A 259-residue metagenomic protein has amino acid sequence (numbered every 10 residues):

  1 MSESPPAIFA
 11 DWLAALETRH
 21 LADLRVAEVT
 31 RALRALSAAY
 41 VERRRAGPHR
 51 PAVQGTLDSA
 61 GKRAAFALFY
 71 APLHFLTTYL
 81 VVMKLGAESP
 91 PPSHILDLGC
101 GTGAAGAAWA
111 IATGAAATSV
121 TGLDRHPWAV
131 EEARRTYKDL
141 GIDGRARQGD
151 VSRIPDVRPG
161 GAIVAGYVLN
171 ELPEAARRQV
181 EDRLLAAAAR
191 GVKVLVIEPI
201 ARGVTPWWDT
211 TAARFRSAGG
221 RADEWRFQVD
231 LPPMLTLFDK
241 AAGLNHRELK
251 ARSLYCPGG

Functional and structural regions predicted by a protein language model:
M1-A52: N-terminal auxiliary segments of SAM/dcSAM-dependent transferases
T56-V81: Class I SAM-dependent methyltransferase Rossmann-like catalytic core, especially the SAM/SAH-binding loop
T102-A116: Conserved SAM-binding loop of SAM-dependent methyltransferases across substrates and taxa, primarily the Class I
H126: Conserved SAM/SAH-binding beta-strand->alpha-helix loop
G161-A175: A short SAM/SAH-binding and catalytic strip from SAM-dependent methyltransferases
R178-R190: A short glycine-rich, Lys/Arg-flanked "PGG" loop and its adjoining helix->strand segment in the class I
R190-P199: Conserved beta-strand signature within the Rossmann-like core of class I S-adenosyl-L-methionine
S217-G259: Class I S-adenosyl-L-methionine
